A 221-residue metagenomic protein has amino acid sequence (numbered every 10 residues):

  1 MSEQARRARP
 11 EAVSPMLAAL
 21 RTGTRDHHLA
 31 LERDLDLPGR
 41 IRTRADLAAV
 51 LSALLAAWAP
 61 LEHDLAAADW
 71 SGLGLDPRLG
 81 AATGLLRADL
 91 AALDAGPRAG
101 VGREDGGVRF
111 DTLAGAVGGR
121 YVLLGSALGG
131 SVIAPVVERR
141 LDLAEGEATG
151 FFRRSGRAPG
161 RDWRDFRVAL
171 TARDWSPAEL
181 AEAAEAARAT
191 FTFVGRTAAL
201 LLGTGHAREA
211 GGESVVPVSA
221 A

Functional and structural regions predicted by a protein language model:
M1-A221: Metal- and O2-centered redox machinery and metal/ROS homeostasis
